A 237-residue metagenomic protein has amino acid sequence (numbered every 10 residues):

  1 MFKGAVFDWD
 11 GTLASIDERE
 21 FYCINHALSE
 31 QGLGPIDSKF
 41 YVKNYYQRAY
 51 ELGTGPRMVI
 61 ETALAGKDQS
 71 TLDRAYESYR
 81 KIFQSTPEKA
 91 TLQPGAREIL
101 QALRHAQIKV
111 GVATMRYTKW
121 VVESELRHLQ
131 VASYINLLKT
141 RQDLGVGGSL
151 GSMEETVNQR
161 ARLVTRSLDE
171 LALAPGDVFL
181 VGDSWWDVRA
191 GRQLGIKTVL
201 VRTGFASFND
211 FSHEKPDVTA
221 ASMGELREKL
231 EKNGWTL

Functional and structural regions predicted by a protein language model:
F2-R97, H105: N-terminal helical cap/lid subdomain that shapes the substrate entry/recognition surface in HAD-like hydrolases
T12, T114-R116: Conserved phosphate-coupling serine/threonine residues in phosphotransfer and NTP-handling enzymes
T118-F179, W185, R189, Q193-L194 (+1 more regions): Substrate-recognition "cap/lid" segment bordering the active-site pocket of phosphatases
T203-E214: Short, glycine/polar-rich helix-capping loops at beta-to-alpha or helix-loop-helix junctions that flank or form
V218-S222: Short acidic-hydrophobic, aromatic-tinged amphipathic segments that line or gate anion-handling sites
